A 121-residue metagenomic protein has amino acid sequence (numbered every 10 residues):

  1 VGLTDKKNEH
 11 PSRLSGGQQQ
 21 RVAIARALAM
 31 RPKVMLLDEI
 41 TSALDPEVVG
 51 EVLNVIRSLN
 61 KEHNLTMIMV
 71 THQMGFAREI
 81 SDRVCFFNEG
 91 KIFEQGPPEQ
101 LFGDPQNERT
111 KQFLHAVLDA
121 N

Functional and structural regions predicted by a protein language model:
V1-S81, C85-E89, F93-Q95: ABC family nucleotide-binding domain
Q95, E99-N121: C-terminal boundary and immediately downstream tail of ABC-type ATPase nucleotide-binding domains
